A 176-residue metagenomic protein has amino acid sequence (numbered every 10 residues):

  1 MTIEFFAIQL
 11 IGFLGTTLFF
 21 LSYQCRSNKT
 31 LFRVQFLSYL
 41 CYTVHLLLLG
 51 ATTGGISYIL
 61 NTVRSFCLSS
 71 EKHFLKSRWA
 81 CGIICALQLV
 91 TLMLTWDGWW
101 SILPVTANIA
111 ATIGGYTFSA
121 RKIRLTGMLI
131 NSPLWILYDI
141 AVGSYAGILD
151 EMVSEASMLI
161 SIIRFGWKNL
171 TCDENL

Functional and structural regions predicted by a protein language model:
M1-L176: Alpha-helical membrane-protein topology signature
